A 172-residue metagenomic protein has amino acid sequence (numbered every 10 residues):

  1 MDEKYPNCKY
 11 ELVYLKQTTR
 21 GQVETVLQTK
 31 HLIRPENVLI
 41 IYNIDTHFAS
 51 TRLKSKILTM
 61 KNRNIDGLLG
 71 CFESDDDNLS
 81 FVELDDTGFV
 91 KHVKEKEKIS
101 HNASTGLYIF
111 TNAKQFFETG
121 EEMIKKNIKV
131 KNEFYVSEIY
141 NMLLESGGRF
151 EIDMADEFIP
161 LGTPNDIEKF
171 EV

Functional and structural regions predicted by a protein language model:
M1-F81: Conserved beta-loop-beta/alpha segment of the NTase-like Rossmann-fold superfamily that binds/positions NTPs
K9-E11, F89, R149-E151: Conserved beta-strand segments of alpha/beta enzyme cores
E11-V13, K91, I159: Structural signal for short hydrophobic segments within the conserved structured cores of catalytic domains across
K16, K94-E97, D156: Short, well-ordered turn and helix-capping elements at secondary-structure junctions
T25-L32, E83-L84, T111, N165-E171: Short, surface-exposed amphipathic charged segments that create phosphate/polyanion-binding patches used for binding
F48-N127: Conserved core of the sugar-phosphate nucleotidyltransferase
A103-V172: Conserved alpha/beta core of the MobA/IspD/sugar-nucleotide pyrophosphorylase nucleotidyltransferase superfamily
